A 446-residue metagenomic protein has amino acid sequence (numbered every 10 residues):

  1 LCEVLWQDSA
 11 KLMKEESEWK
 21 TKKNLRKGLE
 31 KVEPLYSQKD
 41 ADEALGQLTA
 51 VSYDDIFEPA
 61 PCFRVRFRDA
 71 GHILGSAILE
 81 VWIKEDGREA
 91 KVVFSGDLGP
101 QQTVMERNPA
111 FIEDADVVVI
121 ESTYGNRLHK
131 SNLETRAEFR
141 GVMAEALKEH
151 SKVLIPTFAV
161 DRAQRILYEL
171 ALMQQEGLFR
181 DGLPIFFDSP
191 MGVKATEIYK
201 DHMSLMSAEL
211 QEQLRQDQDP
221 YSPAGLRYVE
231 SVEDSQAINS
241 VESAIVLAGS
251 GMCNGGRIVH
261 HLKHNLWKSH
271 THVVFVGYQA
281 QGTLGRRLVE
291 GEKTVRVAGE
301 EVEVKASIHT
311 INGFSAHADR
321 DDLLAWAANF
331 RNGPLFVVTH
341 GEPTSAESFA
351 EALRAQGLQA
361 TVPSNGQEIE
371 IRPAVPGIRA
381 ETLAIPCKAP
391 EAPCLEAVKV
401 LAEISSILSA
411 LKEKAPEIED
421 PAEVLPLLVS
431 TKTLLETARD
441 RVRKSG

Functional and structural regions predicted by a protein language model:
L1-R165, E169-P184, L205-E209: His/Asp/Glu-rich metal-coordinating catalytic cores of metallo-dependent phosphodiesterases/hydrolases acting on
C2-E3, T103-V104, L128-K130, A195-E197 (+2 more regions): Short, charged, surface-exposed secondary-structure boundary motifs
L12-S17, M203-Q216, R296, G377-K399: A polyampholytic, Gly/Pro-enriched intrinsically disordered region
D55-E58, V193-K194, D234-Q236, S315-A318 (+1 more regions): A short acidic, often aromatic-flanked loop/helix-cap motif at beta-alpha or helix-coil junctions that lines enzyme
F63-F67, I198-L205, L323-W326, R372-A384: Short, surface-exposed amphipathic charged segments that create phosphate/polyanion-binding patches used for binding
I78, Q101-F187, H272-G277, T294-P363 (+1 more regions): Cap/insert and terminal regions of metallo-dependent hydrolase folds
V142-L284, F330, S345, A352-Q356 (+2 more regions): Hard-cation-handling environments
G366-P426: Charged, amphipathic alpha-helical linkers/stalks
